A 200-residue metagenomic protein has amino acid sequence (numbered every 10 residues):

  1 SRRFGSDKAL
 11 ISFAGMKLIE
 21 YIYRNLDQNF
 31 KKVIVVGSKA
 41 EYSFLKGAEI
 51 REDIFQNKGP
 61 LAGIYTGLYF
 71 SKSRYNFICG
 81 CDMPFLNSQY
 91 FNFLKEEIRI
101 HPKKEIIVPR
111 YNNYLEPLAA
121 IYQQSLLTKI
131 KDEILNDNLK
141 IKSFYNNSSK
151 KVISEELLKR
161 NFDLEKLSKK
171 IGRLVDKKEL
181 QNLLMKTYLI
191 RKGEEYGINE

Functional and structural regions predicted by a protein language model:
S1-N138, S143-L164, R191: Nucleotide and nucleotide-moiety/phosphate-recognizing core
L157-G193: Glycine-rich phosphate/pyrophosphate-binding loop and the adjoining helix
Y196-N199: Acidic/polar hotspots within intrinsically disordered regions
